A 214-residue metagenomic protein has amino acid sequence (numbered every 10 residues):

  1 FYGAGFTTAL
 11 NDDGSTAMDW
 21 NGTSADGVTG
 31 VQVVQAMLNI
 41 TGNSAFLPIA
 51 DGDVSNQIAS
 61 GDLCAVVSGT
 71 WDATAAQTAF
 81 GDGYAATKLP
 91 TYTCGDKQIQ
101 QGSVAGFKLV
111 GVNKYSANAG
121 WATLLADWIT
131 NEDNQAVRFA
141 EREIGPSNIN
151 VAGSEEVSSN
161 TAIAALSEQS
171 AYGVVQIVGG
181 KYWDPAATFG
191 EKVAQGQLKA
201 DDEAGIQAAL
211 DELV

Functional and structural regions predicted by a protein language model:
F1, G14-P48: Glycine-centered hinge/linker elements that transmit conformational signals in sensory and ligand-binding systems
F1-T16, V104-N113, K181-A194: Periplasmic solute-binding protein
A4-T8, M37-A45, D62, A76-F80 (+2 more regions): Sec/Tat-exported extracytoplasmic proteins
T29-A36, V54, D72, N118-L125 (+4 more regions): Stable alpha-helical elements in mature extracytoplasmic
F46-A59: Short helix-initiation/N-cap motifs at beta->coil->alpha
C64-G69, A85-T87: Paired acidic/hydrophobic, glycine-rich loop segments that form the ligand-binding mouth/hinge of periplasmic-binding
T78-E141: Extracytoplasmic/periplasmic substrate-recognition and gating elements
A165-V214: Conserved C-terminal helix/tail region of periplasmic/extracytoplasmic solute-binding proteins
